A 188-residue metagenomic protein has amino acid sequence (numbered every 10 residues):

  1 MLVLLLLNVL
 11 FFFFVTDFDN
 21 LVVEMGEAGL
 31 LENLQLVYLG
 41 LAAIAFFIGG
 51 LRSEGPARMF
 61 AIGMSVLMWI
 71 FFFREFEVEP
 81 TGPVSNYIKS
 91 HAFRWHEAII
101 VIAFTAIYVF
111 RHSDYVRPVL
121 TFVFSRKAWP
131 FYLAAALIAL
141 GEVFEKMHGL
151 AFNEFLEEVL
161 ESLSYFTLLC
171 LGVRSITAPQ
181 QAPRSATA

Functional and structural regions predicted by a protein language model:
M1-I48, A188: N-terminal topogenic module of multi-pass integral membrane proteins
M1-L5, G55-L67, V123-Y132: Membrane-interfacial loop-to-transmembrane alpha-helix junctions, especially the N-terminal start
L4-L6, Q35-I48, H96-R111, E161-P179: Hydrophobic cores of alpha-helical transmembrane segments in multi-pass inner/ER membrane proteins, independent
F13-V23, F76-S85, G141-A151: Juxtamembrane "helix-exit" motif on the non-cytosolic side of transmembrane helices
V23-N33, P83-W95, L150-E161: Non-cytosolic membrane-interface motifs at loop->transmembrane helix junctions
S65, F71-F122: Membrane-proximal helix-loop-helix units in multi-pass membrane proteins
S113-A135, L156: Membrane-helix boundary/juxtamembrane motif in polytopic membrane proteins
A136-K146, N153-T187: C-terminal transmembrane-bundle signature of multipass membrane proteins, characterized by strong activation on
